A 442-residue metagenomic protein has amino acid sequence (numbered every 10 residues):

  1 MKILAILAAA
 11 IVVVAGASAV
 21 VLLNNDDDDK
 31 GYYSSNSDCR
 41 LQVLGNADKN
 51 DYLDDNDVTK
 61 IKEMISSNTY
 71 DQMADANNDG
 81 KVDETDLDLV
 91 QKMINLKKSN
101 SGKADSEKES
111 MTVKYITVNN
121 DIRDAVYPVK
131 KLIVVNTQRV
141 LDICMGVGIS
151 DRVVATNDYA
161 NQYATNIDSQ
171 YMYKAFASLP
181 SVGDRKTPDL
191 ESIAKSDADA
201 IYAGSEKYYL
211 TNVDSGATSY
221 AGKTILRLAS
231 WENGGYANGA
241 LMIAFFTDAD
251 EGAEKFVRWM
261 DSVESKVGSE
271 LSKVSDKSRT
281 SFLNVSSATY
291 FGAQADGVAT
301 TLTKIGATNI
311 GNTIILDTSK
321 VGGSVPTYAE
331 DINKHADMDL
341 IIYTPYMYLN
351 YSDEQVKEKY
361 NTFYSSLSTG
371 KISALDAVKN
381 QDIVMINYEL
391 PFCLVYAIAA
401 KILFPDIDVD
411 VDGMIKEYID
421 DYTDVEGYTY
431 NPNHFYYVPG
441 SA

Functional and structural regions predicted by a protein language model:
M1-V12: N-terminal Sec-pathway targeting helices
A8, G16-S106: Cellulosome-associated attachment modules in secreted, modular CAZymes
I11-V13, V20, K273, Y290: Detector for intrinsically disordered, low-structure N-terminal pre-sequences
G31-L41, L96-A442: N-terminal ligand-binding lobe of clamshell/alpha-beta domains
